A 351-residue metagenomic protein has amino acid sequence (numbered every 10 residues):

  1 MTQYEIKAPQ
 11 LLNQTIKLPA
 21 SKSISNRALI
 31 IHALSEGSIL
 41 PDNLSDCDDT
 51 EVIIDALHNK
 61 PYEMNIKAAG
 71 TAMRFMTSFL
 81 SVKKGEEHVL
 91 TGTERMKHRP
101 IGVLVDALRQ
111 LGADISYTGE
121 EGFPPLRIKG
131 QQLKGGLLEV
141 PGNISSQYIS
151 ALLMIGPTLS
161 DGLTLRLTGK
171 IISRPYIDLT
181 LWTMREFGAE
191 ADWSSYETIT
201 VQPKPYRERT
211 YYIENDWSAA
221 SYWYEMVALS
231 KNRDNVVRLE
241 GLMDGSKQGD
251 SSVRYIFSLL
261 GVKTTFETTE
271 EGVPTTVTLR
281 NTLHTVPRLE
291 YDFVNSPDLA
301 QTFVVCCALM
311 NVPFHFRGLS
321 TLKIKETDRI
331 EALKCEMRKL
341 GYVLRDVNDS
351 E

Functional and structural regions predicted by a protein language model:
M1-E351: Short, structured segments at the rim of ligand-binding sites
